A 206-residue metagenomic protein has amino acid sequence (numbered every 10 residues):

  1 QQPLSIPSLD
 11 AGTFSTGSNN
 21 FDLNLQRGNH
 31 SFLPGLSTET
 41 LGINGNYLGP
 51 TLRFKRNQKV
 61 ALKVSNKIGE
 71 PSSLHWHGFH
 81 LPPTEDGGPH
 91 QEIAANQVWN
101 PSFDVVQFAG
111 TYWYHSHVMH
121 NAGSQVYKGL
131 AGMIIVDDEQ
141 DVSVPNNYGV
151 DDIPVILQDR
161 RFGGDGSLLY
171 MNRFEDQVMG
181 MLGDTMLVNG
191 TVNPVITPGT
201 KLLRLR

Functional and structural regions predicted by a protein language model:
Q1-R206: Histidine-centered copper-binding motifs that mark active-site loops of extracellular/periplasmic copper enzymes
